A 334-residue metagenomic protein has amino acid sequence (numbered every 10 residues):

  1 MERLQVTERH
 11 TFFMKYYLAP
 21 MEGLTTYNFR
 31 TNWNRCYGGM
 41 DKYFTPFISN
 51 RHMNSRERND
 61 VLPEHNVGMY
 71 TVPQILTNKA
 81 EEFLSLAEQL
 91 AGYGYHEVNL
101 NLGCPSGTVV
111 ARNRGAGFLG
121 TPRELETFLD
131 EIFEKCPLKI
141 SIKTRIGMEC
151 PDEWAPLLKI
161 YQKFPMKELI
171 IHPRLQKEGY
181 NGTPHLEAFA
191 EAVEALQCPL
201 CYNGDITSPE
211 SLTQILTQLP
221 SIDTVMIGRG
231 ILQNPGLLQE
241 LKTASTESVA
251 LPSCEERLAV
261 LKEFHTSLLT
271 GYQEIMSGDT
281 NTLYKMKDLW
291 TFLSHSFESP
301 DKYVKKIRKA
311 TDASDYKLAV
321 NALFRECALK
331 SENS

Functional and structural regions predicted by a protein language model:
R3-T7, F12, Y16-Y17, Y27-N28 (+4 more regions): Alpha/beta catalytic cores of nucleotide-metabolism and tRNA/nucleoside-modifying enzymes
F12-K15, R51-Y70, C104, A111-R112 (+2 more regions): N-terminal small/glycine-rich loop or linker at the start of catalytic domains across soluble metabolic enzymes
Y16-P20, Y43-T45, T71-I75, V98-L100 (+4 more regions): Hydrophobic faces of well-ordered beta-strands that scaffold small-molecule active sites in alpha/beta enzyme cores
M21-G23, I48-N50, L76-N78, G103-P105 (+4 more regions): Active-site beta-loop-alpha junctions enriched in small/polar residues
M21-Y93: Glycine-rich, positively charged N-terminal anion/phosphate-binding segment
N32-Y37, L84-V98, L102-T108, R112 (+1 more regions): Alpha/beta enzyme core
M53-S55, G179, N234-E240: Short, charged, surface-exposed secondary-structure boundary motifs
F118-L119: A short alpha->loop->secondary-structure connector
